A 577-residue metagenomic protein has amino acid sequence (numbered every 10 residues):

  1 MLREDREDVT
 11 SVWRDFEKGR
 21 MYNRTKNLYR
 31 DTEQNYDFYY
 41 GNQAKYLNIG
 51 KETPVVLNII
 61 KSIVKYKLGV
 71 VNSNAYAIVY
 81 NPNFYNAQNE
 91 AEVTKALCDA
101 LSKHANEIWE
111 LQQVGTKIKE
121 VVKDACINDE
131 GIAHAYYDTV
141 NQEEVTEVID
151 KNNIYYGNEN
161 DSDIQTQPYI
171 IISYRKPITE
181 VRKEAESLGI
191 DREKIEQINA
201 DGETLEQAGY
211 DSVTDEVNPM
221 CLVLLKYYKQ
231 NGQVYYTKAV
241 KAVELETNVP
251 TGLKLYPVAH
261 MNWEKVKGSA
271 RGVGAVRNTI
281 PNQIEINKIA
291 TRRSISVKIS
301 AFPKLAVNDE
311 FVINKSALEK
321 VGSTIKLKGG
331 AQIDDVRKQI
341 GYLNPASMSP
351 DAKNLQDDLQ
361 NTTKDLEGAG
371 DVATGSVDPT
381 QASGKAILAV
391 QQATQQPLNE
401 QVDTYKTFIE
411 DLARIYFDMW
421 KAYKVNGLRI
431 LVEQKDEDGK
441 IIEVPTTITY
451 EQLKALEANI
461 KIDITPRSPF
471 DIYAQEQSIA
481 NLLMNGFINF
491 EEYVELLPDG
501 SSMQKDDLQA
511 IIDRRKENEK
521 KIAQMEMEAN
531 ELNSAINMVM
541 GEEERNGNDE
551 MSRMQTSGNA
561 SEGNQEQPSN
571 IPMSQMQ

Functional and structural regions predicted by a protein language model:
M1-L245, A317, S347, D351 (+3 more regions): Extended, helix-rich architectural segments
M1-T32, Y36-Y40, D138-T139, I195 (+4 more regions): C-terminal anchoring/interaction modules
D99-A105, K117-V121, E206, Y228 (+7 more regions): A generic short-segment signal for beta-strand/edge and adjacent turn/coil regions
E130, K267, R271-V273, E367 (+1 more regions): Short glycine-rich loop/turn motifs that provide flexible caps or phosphate-binding loops at active sites
V145, A270, Y473-Q475: Short conserved micro-motifs at the rims of enzyme active sites and ligand-binding pockets
E159, H260-G268, E451-L453: Short, flexible, solvent-exposed loop/turn segments with mixed acidic/basic and small polar residues
Y235, E246, P250-L255, G268: Hydrophobic/aromatic interaction determinants used to assemble and anchor large protein complexes
